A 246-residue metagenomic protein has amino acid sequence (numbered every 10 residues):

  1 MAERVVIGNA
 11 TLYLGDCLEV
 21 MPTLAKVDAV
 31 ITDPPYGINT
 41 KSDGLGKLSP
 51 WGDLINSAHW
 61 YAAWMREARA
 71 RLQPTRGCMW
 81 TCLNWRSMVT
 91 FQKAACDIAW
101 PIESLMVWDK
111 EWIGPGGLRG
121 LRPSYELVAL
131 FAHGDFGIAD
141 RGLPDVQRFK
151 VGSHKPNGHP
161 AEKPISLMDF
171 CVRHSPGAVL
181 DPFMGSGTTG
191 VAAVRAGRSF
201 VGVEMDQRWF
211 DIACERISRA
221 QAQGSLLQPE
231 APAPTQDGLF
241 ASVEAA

Functional and structural regions predicted by a protein language model:
M1, L239-A246: Intrinsically disordered, low-complexity and often Lys/Arg-enriched segments
E3-V203, R208-D211, A246: Core catalytic lobe of class I
V5-I7, C214-L227: Short, conserved SAM-binding/catalytic segment of Class I S-adenosyl-L-methionine-dependent methyltransferases
G15-E19, E230-L239: Conserved SAM/SAH-binding loop
K26, E67, Q228-P229, A241: Generic detector of low-complexity/intrinsically disordered segments and short hydrophobic N-terminal stretches
A129-G137, L227-Q236: Short, basic, helix/turn surface patches
G202-V203, A222-L227, V243-A245: Asp-based, Mg2+/Mn2+-dependent phosphohydrolase catalytic module
